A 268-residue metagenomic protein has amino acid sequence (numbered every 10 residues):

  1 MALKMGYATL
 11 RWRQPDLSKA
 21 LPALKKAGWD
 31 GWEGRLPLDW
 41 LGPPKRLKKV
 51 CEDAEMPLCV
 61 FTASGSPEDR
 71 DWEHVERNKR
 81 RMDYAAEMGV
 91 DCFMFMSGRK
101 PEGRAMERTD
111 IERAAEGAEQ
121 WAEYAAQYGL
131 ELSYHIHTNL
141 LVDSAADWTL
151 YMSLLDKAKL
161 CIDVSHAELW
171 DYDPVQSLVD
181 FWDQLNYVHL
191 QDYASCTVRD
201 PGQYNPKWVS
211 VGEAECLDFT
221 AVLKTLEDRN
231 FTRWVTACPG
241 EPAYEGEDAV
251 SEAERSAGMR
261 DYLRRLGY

Functional and structural regions predicted by a protein language model:
M1-D91, A126, K159, D183 (+2 more regions): N-terminal pre-domain/capping segments
M1-G28, A145-T149, S153-A158, E168-Y268: Histidine-acidic metal/acid-base catalytic patches
L10-D16, G34-R46, G65-V75, P101-A105 (+4 more regions): Acidic-and-aromatic substrate-binding clefts and catalytic sites of carbohydrate-active enzymes
S18, R70-L160, E254: Active-site acidic/histidine proton-transfer and metal-coordination neighborhood in alpha/beta enzyme cores
E33, V60, M94, S133 (+3 more regions): Conserved beta-strand positions in the central sheet of alpha/beta enzyme cores
R46-D53, G117-A125, S177, V222-T225: Catalytic-core regions built around general acid/base machinery
M56, V90-D91, L130, R229-R233: A short helix->loop->beta-strand "cap" motif at the edges of active sites that frequently abuts
T62-G65, S97-R99, N205, P239-E241: Short, histidine-centered active-site or binding-site loop motifs used for metal coordination, general acid-base
